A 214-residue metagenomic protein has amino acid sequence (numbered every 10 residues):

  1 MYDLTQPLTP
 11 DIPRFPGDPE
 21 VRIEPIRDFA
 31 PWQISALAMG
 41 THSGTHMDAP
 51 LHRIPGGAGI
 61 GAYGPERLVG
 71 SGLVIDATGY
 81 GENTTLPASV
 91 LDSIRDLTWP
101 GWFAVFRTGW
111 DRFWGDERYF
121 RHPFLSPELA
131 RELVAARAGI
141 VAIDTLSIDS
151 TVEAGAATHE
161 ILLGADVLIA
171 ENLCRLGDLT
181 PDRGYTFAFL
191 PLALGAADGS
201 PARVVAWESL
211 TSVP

Functional and structural regions predicted by a protein language model:
M1-P214: Active-/binding-site microenvironments in catalytic and ligand-binding cores
